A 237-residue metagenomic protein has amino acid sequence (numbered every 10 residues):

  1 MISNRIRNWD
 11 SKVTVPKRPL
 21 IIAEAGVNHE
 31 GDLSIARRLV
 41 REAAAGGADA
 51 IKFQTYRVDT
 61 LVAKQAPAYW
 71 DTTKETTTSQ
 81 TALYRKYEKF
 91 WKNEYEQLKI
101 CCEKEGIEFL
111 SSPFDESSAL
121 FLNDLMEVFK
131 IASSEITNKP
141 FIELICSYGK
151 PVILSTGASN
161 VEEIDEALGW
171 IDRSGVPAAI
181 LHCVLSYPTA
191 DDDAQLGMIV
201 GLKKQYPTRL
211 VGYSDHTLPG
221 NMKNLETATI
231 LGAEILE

Functional and structural regions predicted by a protein language model:
M1-E237: Catalytic cores and adjacent flexible loops of soluble metabolic enzymes that perform enolate/carbanion chemistry on
